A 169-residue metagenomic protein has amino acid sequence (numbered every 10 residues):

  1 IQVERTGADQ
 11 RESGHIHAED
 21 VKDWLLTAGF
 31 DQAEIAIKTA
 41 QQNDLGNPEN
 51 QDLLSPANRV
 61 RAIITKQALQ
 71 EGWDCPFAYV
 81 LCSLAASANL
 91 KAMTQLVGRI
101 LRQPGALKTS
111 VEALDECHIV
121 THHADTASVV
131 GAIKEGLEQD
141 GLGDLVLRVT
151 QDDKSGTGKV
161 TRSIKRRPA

Functional and structural regions predicted by a protein language model:
I1-E4, A8-R59, A88-Q95, R99-A169: Helicase-associated low-complexity regulatory tails and linkers flanking the ATPase motor
L53-E71, Y79: Conserved two-lobed SF2 helicase motor
T65-Q67, C82-L84, T121-H123: Short His-Asn-centered micro-motif
C75: Loop-rich non-cytosolic ectodomains and luminal regions
V80-C82, R99-I100: Glycine-rich, phosphate-binding/catalytic loops in enzymes
